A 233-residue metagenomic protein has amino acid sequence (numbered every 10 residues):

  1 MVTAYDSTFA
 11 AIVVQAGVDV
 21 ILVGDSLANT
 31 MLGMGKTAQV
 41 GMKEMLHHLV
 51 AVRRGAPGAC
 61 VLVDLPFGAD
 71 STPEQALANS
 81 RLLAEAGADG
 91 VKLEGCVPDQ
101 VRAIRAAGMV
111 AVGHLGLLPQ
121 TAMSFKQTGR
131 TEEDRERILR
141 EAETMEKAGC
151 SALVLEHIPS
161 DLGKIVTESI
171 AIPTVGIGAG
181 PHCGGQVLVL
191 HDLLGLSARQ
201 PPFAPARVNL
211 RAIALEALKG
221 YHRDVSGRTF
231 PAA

Functional and structural regions predicted by a protein language model:
M1-A233: Alpha/beta enzyme core
